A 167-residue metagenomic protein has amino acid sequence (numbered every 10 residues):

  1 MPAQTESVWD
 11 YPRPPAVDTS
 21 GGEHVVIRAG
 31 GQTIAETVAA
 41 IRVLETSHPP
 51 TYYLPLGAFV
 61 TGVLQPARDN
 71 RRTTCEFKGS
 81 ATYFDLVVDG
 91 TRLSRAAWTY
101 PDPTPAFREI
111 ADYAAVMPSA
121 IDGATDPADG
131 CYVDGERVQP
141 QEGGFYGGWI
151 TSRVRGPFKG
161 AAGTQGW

Functional and structural regions predicted by a protein language model:
M1-W167: Terminal leader/tail segments of proteins
